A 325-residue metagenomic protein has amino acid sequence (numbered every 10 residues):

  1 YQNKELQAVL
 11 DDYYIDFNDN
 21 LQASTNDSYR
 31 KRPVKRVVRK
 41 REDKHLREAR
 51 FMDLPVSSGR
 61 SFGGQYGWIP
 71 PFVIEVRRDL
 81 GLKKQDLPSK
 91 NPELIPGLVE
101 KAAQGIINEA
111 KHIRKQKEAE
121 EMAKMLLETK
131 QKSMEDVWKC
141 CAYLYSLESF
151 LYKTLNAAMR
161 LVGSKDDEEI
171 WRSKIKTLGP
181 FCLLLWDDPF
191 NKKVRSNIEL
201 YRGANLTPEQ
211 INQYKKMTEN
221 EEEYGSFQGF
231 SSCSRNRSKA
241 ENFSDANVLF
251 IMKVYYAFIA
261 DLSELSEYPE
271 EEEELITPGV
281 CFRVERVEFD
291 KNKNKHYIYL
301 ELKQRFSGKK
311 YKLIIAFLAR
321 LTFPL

Functional and structural regions predicted by a protein language model:
Y1-N108: Eukaryote-biased intrinsically disordered, low-complexity acidic regions enriched in Ser/Thr/Pro
K4-L6, D11-Y13, N18-D19, R30 (+7 more regions): Core residues of folded domains in eukaryotic genome-function proteins
Q7, Y14, Q22, N26 (+7 more regions): Short amphipathic alpha-helical molecular recognition features
F17-N18, S24-N26, K31-K35, L46 (+5 more regions): Intrinsically disordered, low-complexity regions enriched in proline, serine, glycine and charged residues
R32-K40, F306-L325: Extended Gly/Ser/Thr-rich low-complexity repeat segments, especially those forming or decorating extracellular
R41-L46, E271-L275, P324: Short, surface-exposed linear segments at secondary-structure transitions and domain or protein termini
E100-S263: Internal glycine-rich, Lys/Arg-flanked active-site/core loops of soluble domains
N205, T218-E223, S234-R237, E241-I315: Active-site and NAD+-binding cores of ADP-ribose-processing enzymes
